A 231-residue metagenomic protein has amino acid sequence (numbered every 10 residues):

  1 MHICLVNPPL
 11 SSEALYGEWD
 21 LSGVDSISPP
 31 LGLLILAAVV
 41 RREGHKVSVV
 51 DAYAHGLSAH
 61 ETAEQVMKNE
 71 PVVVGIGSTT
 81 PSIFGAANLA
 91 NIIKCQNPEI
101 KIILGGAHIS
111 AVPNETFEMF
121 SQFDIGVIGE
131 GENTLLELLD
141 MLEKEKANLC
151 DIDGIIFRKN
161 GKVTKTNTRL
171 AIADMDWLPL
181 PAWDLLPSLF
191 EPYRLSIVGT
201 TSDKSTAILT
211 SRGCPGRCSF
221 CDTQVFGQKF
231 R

Functional and structural regions predicted by a protein language model:
H2, K46, K204-A207: Residues that mark the start of a beta-strand
H2-D25: Short glycine-rich His-centered loop
C4-L10, P71, L89, Q228: A structural motif corresponding to the C-terminal lobe/cap of the Radical SAM core domain
C4-N7, D51, G75-T80, L104-G105 (+2 more regions): Short beta-strand segments
L10, A54, I109, G213 (+1 more regions): Short, glycine/serine-rich, charged loops/turns that create anion-binding and catalytic segments at active sites
G32, L36-D174: Glycine-rich beta-alpha loop elements in corrinoid/cobalamin-binding modules across cobalamin-dependent enzymes
P181-R231: Radical SAM [4Fe-4S] cluster-binding motif and immediate context
